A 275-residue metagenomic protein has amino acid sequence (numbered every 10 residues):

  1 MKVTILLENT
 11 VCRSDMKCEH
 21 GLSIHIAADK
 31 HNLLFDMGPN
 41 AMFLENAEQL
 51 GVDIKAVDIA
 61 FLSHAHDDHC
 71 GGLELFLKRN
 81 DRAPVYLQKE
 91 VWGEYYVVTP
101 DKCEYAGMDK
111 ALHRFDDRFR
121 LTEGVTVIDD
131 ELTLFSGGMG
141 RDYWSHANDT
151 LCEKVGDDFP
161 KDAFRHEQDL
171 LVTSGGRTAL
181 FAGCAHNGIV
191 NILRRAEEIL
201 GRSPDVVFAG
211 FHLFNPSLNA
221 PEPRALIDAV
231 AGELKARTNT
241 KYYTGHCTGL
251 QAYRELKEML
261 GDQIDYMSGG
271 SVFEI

Functional and structural regions predicted by a protein language model:
M1-L50, A163, E167-F181: Conserved beta-strand hairpin/beta-sheet module of binuclear metal-dependent hydrolase folds, prominently
M1-S14, D149-K161, H212-P223: Glycine-rich phosphate-binding "P-loop"
E8-T10, M37-N40, A65, E90-V91 (+4 more regions): Active-site metal-binding loops of divalent metal-dependent hydrolases
L34-M37, V57-H64, Y86-Q88, L180-A182 (+2 more regions): Active-site neighborhood of phospho(di)ester-bond hydrolases with catalytic His/Asp-centered motifs
M42-G93, E198-V207: Active-site metal-binding motif and surrounding structural segment of the metallo-beta-lactamase
L50, D81, F115, T238 (+1 more regions): Short, structured coil segments at secondary-structure junctions
H69, A163-D169, T173-G269: Cap/insert and terminal regions of metallo-dependent hydrolase folds
V91-Q168, K235, L260-I275: Metallo-beta-lactamase
